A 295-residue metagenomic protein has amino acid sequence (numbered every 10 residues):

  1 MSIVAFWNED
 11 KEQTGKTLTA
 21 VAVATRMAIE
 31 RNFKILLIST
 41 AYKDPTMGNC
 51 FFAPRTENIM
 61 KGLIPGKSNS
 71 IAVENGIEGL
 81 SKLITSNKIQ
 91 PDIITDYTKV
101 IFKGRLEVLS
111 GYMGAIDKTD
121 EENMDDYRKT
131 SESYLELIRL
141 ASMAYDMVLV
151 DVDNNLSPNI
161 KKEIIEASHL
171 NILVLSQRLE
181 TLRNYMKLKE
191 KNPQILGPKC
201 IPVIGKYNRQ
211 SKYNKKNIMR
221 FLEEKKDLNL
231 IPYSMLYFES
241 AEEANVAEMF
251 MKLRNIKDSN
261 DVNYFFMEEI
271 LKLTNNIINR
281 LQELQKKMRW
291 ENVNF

Functional and structural regions predicted by a protein language model:
S2-C50, Y134: Walker A/P-loop phosphate-binding motif and the immediately C-terminal alpha-helix
F6-W7, I38, S110-G111, L149-D151 (+2 more regions): Conserved beta-strand segments of the P-loop GTPase G domain that flank and frequently precede/overlap
T40-R139: P-loop/Walker-type NTP enzyme "switch/lid" segment
R105-E107, L140-V150, L170: Loop/turn-to-beta-strand initiation segments
D125-R139, M186-S211: P-loop/Walker A phosphate-binding loop and immediately adjacent motor/lid segment at beta-alpha junctions
N159-R178: Inter-motif core of Ras-like GTPase G domains
K206-S259: Beta-strand-loop-alpha "switch" segments that mediate conformational coupling across diverse proteins
A247-F295: NTP-binding/hydrolysis catalytic cores, primarily Walker-type P-loop NTPases
